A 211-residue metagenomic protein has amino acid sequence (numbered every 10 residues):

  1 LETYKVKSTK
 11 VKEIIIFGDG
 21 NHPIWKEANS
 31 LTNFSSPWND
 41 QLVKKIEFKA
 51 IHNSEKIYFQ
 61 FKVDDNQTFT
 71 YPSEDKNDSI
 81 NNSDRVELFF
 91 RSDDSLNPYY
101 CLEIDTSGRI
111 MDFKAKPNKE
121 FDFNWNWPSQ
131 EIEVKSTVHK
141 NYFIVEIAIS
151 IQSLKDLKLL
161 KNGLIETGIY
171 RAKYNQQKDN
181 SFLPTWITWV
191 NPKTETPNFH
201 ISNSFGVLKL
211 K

Functional and structural regions predicted by a protein language model:
L1-K211: Structural preference for beta-rich elements and adjacent junctions enriched in aromatics
